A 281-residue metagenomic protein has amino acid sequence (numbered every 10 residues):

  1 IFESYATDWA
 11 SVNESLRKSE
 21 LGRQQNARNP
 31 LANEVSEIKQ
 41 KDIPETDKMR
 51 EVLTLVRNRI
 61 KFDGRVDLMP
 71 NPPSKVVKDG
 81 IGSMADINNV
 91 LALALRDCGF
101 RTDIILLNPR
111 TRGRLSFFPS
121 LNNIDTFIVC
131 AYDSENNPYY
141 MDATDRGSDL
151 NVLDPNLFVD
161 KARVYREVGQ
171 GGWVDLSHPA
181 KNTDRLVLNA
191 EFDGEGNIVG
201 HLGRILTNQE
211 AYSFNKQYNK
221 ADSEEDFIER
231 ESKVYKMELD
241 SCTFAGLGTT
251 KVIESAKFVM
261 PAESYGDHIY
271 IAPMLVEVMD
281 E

Functional and structural regions predicted by a protein language model:
I1-E281: A sensor for short, sequence-defined functional sites
